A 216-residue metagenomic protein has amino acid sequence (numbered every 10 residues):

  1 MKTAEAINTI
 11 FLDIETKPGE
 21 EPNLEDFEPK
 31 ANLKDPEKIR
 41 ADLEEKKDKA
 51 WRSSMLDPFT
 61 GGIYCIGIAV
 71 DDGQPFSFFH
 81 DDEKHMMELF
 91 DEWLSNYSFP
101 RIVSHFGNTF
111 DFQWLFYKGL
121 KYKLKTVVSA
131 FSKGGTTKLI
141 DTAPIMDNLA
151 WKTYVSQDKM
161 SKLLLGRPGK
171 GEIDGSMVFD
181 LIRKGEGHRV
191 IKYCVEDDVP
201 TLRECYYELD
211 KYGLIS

Functional and structural regions predicted by a protein language model:
K2, I7-N8, G61-Q74, Y97-Y193 (+1 more regions): Metal-dependent phosphoesterase core characteristic of DEDDh/y 3'-5' exonuclease domains
K2-Y117: Conserved non-catalytic scaffold segment of RNase H-like nuclease domains
M87, C194-V195: Hydrophobic packing residues in well-ordered alpha-helices of helical domains and bundles
